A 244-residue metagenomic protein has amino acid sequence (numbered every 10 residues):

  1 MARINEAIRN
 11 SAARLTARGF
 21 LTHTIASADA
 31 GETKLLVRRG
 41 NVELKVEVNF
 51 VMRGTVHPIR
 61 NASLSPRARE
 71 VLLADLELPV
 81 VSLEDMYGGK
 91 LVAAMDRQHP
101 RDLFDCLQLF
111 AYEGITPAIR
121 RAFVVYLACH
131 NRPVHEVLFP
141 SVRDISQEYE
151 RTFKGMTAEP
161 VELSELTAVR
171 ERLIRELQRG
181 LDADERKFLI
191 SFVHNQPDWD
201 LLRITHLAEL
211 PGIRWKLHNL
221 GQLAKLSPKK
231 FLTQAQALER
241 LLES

Functional and structural regions predicted by a protein language model:
M1-S244: Compositionally biased terminal segments of proteins
